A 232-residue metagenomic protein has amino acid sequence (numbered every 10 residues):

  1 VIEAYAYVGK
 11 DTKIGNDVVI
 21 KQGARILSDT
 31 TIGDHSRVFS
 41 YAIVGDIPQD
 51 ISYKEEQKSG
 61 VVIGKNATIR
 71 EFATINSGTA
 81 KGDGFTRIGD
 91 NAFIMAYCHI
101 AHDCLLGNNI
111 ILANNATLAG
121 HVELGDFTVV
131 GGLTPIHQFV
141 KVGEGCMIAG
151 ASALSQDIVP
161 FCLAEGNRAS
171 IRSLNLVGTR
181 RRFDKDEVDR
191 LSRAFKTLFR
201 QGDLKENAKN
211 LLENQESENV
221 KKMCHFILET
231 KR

Functional and structural regions predicted by a protein language model:
V1-S170: Structural signal for interior beta-strand "rungs" in well-ordered beta-sheet cores of soluble enzyme domains
H35, Y41, D46, S52-Y53 (+4 more regions): Terminal amphipathic alpha-helical/low-complexity segments used for targeting or macromolecular assembly
